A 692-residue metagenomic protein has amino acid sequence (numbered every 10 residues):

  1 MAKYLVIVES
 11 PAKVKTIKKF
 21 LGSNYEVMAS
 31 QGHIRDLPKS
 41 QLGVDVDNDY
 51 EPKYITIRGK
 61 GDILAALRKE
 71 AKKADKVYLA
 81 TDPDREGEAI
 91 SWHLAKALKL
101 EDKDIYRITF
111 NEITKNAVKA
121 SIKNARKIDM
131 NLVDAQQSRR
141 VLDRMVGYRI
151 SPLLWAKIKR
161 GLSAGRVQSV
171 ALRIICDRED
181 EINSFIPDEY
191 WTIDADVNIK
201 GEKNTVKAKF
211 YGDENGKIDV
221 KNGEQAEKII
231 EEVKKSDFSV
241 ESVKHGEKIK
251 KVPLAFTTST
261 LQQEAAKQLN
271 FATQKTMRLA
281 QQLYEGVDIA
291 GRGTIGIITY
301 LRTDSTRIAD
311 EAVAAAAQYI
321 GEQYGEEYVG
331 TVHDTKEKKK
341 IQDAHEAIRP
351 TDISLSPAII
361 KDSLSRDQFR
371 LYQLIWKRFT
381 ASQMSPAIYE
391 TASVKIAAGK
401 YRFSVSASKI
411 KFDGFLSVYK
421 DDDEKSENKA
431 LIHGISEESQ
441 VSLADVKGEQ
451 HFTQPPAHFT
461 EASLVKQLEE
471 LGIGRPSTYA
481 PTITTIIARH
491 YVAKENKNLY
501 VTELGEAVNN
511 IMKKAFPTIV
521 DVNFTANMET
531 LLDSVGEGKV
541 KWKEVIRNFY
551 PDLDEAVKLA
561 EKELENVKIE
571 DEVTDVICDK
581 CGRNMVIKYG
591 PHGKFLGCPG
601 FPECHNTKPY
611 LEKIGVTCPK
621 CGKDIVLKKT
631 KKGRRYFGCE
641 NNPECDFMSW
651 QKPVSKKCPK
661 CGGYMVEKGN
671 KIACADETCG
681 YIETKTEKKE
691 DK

Functional and structural regions predicted by a protein language model:
M1-Q137, G212, K336, D423-E424 (+2 more regions): Intrinsically disordered, low-complexity regulatory segments
A2-Y4, T16, Y25, S151 (+4 more regions): Basic, low-complexity terminal or inter-domain segments flanking catalytic cores
T16-F20, A66, A89-A97, A117-S121 (+9 more regions): Alpha-helical scaffold elements adjacent to nucleotide-binding pockets in ATP/GTP-utilizing enzyme cores
D82-P83, K159-S163, H245-L254, E264-A272 (+1 more regions): Conserved short loop/turn motifs at secondary-structure junctions
I113-A195, G246: C-terminal or mid-to-C-terminal helical accessory/interaction module adjacent to the motor/catalytic core
R139-R149, V167, V197-I199, K248-T260 (+4 more regions): Core structural elements
G216-L254, S439: Metal- or metallocofactor-binding catalytic centers and their adjacent structured scaffolds across diverse enzyme
V240-V243, K251-A265, R292-L301, P455-Q467: Short acidic, hydrophobic short linear motifs in intrinsically disordered regions
